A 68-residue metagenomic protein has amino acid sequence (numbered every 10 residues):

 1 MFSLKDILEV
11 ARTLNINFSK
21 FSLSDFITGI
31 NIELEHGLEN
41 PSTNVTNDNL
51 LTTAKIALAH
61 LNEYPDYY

Functional and structural regions predicted by a protein language model:
M1-F2, A59: Short, exposed beta-strand "edge-strand" segments with a Pro/Gly-rich flavor and a Y/T-containing core
S3-I7, L23-D25, A54: Short amphipathic alpha-helical segments that mediate assembly, nucleic-acid/protein binding, or membrane association
I7-F18, G29, L61-N62: Cystatin/cathelin-like cysteine-protease inhibitor module
E9, E33-E35, E39, D48 (+1 more regions): Glutamate identity and glutamate-enriched acidic tracts
N17-K20, E39-N47: Charged, low-complexity interaction regions
F21, D25-T28, E33, E63 (+1 more regions): Residue-level detector of solvent-exposed, low-hydrophobicity positions
D25-N44, A57-L58: Amphipathic alpha-helical segments that form the core helices of the histone-fold
N44, D48-Y68: Amphipathic alpha-helical packing elements
